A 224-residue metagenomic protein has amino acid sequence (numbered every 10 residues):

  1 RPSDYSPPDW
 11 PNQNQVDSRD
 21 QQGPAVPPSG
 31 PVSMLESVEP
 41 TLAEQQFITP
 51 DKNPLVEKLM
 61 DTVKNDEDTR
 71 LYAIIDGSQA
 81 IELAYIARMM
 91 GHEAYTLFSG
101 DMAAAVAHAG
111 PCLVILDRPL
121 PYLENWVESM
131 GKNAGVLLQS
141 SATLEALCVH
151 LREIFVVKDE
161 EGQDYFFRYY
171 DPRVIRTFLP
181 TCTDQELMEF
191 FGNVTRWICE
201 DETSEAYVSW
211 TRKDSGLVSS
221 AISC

Functional and structural regions predicted by a protein language model:
Y5-P11, D17-R19, G23-F167, P172-C224: Terminal low-complexity "docking" segments
